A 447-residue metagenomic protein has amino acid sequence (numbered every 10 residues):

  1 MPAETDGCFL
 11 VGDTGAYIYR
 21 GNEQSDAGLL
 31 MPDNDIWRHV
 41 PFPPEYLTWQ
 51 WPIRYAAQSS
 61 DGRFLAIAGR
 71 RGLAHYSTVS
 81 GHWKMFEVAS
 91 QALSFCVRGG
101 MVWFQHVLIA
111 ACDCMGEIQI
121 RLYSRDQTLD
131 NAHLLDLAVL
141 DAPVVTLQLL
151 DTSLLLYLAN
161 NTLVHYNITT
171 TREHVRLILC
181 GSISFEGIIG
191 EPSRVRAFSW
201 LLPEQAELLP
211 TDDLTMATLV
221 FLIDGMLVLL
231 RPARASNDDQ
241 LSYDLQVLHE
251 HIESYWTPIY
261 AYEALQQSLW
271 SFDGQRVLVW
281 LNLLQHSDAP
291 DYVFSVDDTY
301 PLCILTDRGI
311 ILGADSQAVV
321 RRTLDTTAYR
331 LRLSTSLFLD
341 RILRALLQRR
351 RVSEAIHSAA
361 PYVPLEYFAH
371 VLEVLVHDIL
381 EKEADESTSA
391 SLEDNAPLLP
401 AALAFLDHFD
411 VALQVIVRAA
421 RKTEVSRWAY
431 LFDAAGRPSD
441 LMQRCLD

Functional and structural regions predicted by a protein language model:
P2-S94, G99-D447: Extended alpha-helical assembly domains of large eukaryotic scaffold proteins
